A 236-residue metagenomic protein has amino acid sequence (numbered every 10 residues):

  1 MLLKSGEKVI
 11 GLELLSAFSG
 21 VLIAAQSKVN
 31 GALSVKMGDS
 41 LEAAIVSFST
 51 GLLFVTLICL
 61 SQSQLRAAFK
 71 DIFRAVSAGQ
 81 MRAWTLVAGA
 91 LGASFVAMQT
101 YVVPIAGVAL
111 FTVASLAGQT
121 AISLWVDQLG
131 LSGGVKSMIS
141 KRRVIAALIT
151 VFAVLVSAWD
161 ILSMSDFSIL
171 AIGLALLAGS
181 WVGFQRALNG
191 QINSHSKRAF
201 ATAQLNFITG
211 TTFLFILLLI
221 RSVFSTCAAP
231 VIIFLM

Functional and structural regions predicted by a protein language model:
M1, I139-D160: Hydrophobic transmembrane alpha-helices of multi-pass small-molecule transport proteins
L2-E42, S94, M98, I145 (+3 more regions): Glycine-/small-residue-enriched transmembrane alpha-helix faces in small-molecule transporters and effluxers
G11-L15, S40-S63, W84, A146-I149 (+2 more regions): Hydrophobic alpha-helical transmembrane segments of multi-pass integral membrane proteins, especially transporters
L12-S16, A68-S94, R142, L170-L176 (+1 more regions): Loop-to-transmembrane-helix transition segments
G20, A24-K28, T56, T85 (+6 more regions): Hydrophobic/small/kink-forming positions within alpha-helical transmembrane segments of polytopic membrane proteins
K28-G38, A67-I72, V102, L155-S168 (+1 more regions): Membrane-interface helix termini and inter-helical loops of multi-pass transporters
D39-S40, M98-A114, R198: Structural motif at transmembrane-helix junctions in multi-pass transporters
S115, Q119-R142: C-terminal transmembrane-helix exit sites in multi-pass transporters
